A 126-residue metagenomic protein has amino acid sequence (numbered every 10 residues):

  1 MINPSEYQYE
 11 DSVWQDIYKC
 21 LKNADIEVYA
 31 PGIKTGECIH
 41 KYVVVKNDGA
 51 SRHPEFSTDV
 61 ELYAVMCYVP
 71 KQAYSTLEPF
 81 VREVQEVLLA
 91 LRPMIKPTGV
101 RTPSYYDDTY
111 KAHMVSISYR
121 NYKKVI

Functional and structural regions predicted by a protein language model:
M1-Y29, N47-I126: Charged, amphipathic alpha-helical segments and their flanking helix caps
Y29-G36: Short acidic low-complexity segments
C38-I39, D59: A short, polar/charged loop/turn motif at coil->beta-strand junctions and beta-hairpin connectors
I39-D48: A short, hydrophobic beta-strand-centered structural micro-motif
